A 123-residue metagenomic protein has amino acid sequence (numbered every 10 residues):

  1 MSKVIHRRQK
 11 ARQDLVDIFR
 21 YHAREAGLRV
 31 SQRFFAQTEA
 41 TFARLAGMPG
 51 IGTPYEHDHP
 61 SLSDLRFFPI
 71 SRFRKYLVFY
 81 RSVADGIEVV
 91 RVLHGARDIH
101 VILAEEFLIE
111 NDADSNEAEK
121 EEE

Functional and structural regions predicted by a protein language model:
M1-Q37, E119-E123: Arg/Lys-rich, positively charged N-terminal/basic patches that mediate binding to nucleic acids
H6, Q13, R29, A40 (+3 more regions): Short alpha-helical
D14, R33, T41, Y55-L62: A solvent-exposed, acidic/Ser-Thr-rich amphipathic alpha-helical stretch
E39-T41, G50: Compact soluble domain cores
G47-D85: Basic/aromatic recognition patch in beta-strand/loop cores that engages polyanionic ligands
I70-E123: Enriched for short, Lys/Arg-rich terminal
